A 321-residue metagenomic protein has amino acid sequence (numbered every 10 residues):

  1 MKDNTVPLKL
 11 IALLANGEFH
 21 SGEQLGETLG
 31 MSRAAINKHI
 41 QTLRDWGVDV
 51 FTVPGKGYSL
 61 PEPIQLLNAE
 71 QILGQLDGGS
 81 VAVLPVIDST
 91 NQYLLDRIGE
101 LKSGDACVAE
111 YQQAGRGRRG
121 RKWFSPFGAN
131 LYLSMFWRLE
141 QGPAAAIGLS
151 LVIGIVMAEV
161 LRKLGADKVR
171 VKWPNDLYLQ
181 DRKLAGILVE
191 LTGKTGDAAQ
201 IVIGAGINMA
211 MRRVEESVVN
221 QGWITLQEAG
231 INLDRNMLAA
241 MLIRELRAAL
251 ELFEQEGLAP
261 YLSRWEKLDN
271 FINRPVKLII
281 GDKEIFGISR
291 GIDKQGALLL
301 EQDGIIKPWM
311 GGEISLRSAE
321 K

Functional and structural regions predicted by a protein language model:
M1-S32, D45, G142-V169, L179-K321: Long, positively charged amphipathic alpha-helical accessory segments at protein N-termini or as interdomain linkers
K2-R162: N-terminal lobe of the biotin/lipoate ligase/transferase fold
V53, P126, K172, I292-D293: A short, compositionally biased micro-patch
D105, D167-K172: A short coil-to-beta-strand element that immediately follows conserved catalytic motifs
D176: Conserved active-site carboxylates
